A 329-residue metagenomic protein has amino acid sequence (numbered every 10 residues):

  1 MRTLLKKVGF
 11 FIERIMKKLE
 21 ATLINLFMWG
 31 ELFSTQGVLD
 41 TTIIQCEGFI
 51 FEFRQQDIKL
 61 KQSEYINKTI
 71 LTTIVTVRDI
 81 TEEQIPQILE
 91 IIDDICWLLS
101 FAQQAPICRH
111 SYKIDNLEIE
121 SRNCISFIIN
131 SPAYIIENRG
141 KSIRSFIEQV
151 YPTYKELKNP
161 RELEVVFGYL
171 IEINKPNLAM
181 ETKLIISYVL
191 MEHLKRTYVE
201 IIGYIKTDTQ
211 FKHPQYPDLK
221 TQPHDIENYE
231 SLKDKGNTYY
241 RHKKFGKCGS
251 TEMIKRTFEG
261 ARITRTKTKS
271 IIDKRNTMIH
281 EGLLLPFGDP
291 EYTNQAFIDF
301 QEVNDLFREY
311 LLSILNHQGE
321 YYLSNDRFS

Functional and structural regions predicted by a protein language model:
M1-G168, N174-A179, T293-N294, V303-D326: Charged, non-catalytic interaction/linker regions at domain boundaries that couple catalytic cores to substrate
I135-S329: Amphipathic, oligomerization/interface secondary-structure segments
